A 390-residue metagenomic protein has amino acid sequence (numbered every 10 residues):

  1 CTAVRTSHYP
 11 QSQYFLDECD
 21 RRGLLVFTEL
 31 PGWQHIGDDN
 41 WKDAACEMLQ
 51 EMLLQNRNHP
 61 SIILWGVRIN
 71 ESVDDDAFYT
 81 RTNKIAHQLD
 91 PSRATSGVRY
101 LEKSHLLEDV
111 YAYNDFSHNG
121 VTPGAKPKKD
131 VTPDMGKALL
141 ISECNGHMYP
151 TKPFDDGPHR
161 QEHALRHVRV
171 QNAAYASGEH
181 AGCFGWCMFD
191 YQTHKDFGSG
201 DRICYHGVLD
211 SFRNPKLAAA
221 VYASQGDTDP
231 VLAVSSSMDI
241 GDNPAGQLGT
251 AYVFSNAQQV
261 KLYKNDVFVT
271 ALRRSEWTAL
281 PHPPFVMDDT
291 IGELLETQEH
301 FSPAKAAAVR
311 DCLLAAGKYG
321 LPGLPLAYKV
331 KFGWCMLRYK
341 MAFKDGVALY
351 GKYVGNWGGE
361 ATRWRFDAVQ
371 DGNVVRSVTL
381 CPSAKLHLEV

Functional and structural regions predicted by a protein language model:
A3-N214, A218-A220, Q225, D229-A251 (+2 more regions): Substrate-binding/catalytic cleft of secreted carbohydrate-active enzymes, primarily glycoside hydrolases
A173-E389: Carbohydrate-binding surfaces of carbohydrate-active enzymes
